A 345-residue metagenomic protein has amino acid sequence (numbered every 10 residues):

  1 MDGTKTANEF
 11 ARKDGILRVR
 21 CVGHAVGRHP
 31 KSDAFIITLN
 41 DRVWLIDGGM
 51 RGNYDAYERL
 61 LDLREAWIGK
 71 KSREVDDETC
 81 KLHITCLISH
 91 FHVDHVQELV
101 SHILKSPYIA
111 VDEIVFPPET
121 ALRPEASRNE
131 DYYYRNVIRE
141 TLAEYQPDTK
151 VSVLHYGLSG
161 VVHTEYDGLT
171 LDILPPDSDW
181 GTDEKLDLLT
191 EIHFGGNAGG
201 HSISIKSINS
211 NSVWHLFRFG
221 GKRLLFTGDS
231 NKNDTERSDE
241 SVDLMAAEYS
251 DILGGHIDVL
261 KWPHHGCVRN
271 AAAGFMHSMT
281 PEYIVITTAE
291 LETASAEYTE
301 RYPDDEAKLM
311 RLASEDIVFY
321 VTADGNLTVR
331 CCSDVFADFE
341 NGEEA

Functional and structural regions predicted by a protein language model:
M1-H29, E78-K81, V96-E236, D304-A345: Flexible, acidic/histidine-containing loops and adjacent segments that form or flank the divalent-metal
V26-A34, T38-T79, L87-S106, D179-T280 (+1 more regions): Active-site-proximal loop/helix segments of hydrolase catalytic cores
N53-A56, L122-A126, L291-E297: Short, charged/polar "capping" segments at the starts of alpha-helices and the immediately preceding loops
E58-L61, V137, Y302: Generic alpha-helical secondary structure signal
Y249, I257-M279, Y283-C331: Internal alpha/beta domain cores that form substrate/cofactor-binding pockets in large enzymes and binding proteins
